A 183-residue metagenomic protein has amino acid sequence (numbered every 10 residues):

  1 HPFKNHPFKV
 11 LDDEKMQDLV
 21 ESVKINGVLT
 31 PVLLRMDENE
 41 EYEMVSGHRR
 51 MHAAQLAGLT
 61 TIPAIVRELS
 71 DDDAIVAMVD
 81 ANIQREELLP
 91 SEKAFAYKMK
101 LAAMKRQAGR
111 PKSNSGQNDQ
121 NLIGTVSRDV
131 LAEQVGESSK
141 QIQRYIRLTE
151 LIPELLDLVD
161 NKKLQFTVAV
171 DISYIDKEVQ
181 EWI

Functional and structural regions predicted by a protein language model:
H1-R67, D73-E87: Short, charged/polar connector segments at secondary-structure boundaries
L11-E14, D18, H48-R49, S70 (+7 more regions): Charged, alpha-helix-enriched surfaces in structured cytosolic catalytic cores of large nucleotide-utilizing machines
Q17-V20, K98, E181: Amphipathic, non-transmembrane alpha-helical secondary structure
P31, I62-P63, K140, T167 (+1 more regions): A local structural micro-motif
H52, P153, E181: Alpha-helical elements of the RecA-like P-loop NTPase motor core of helicases
I75, V79, D119-L122, L155 (+1 more regions): Generic structural signal of hydrophobic/aromatic residues within well-ordered alpha-helices of folded domains
R85-I175: Alpha-helical interaction elements
Y174-I183: A short, Lys/Arg-enriched interface patch at domain edges and termini
